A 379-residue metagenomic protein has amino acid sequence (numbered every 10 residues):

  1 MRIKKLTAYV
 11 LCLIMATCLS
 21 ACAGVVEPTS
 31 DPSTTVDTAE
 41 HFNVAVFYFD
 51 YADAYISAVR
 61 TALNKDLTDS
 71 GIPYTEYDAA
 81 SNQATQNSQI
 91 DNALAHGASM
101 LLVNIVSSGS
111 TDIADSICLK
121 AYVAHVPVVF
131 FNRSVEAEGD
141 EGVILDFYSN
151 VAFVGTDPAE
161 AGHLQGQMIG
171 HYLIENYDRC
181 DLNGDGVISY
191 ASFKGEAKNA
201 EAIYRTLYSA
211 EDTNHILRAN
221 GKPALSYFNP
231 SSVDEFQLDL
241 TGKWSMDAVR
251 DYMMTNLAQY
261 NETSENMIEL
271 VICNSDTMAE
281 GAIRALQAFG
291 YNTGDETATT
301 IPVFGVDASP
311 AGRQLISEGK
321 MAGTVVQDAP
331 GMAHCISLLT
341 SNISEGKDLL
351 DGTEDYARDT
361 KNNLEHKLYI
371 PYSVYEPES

Functional and structural regions predicted by a protein language model:
V10-S20: Bacterial N-terminal signal peptides
A21-S30: Bacterial lipoprotein signal-peptidase II cleavage site
D31, E40-F42, Y51, G184-S189 (+4 more regions): Hinge/cleft segment of the Venus flytrap/periplasmic-binding protein
V36-A62, D66-L67, T75-S88, H96 (+3 more regions): Extracytoplasmic "Venus flytrap"
H41, Q86, A152-D185, Y204 (+3 more regions): Hydrophobic alpha-helical segments within soluble ligand-binding/sensing domains
Y55-D69, A161-Q165, A200-S231, A248 (+2 more regions): Short, solvent-exposed amphipathic alpha-helices that sit in or adjacent to ligand/effector-binding or catalytic
V106-V128, S209, N229-R313: Hydrophobic alpha-helical
I117-E160, D181-V187, P310-Q314: Flexible loop/hinge segments that line or gate small-molecule binding clefts
